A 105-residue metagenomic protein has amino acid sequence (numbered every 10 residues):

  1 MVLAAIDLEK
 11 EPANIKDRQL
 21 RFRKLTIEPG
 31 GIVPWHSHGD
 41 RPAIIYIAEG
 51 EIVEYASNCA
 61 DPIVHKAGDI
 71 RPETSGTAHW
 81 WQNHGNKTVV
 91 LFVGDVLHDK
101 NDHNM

Functional and structural regions predicted by a protein language model:
M1-W35, G94: A short glycine-rich, His/Asp/Glu-containing loop-to-beta-strand
D17-F22, D40, G76, N86: Extracytoplasmic
Q19, I27-E28, A56-G76: Short acidic-glycine-tyrosine-enriched beta hairpin
V33-H38, A56, I63, Q82-H84: Short histidine-centered beta-strand/loop micro-motifs that create catalytic or ligand/metal-coordination sites
D40-C59: Glycine- and acidic-residue-biased ligand/ion/polar-headgroup-sensing regions
K66, S75-D102: Ligand-binding loop in jelly-roll beta-barrel domains
